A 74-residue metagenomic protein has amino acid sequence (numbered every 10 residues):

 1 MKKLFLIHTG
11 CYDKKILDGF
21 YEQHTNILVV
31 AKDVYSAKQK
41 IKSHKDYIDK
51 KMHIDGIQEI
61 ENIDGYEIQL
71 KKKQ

Functional and structural regions predicted by a protein language model:
M1-H24: Short aromatic-glycine-(Arg/Gly/Cys) micro-motifs in beta-strand/loop hairpins
M1-K3, A31-S36: A short, structured loop/turn motif at beta-sheet edges
I7-T9, A31, K73: Low-complexity, intrinsically disordered/propeptide-like segments
K14, V34-S36, D64: Generic "edge-of-domain/loop-turn" microfeature
K15, Q39-K40, L70-Q74: Short, solvent-exposed interaction modules
T25-V29: Hydrophobic/aromatic beta-strand elements that line small-molecule binding cavities or substrate pockets in beta-rich
D33-D49: A short, charged, amphipathic alpha-helix used as a generic interaction element across diverse proteins
K45-Q74: Short, mixed-charge low-complexity intrinsically disordered segments
